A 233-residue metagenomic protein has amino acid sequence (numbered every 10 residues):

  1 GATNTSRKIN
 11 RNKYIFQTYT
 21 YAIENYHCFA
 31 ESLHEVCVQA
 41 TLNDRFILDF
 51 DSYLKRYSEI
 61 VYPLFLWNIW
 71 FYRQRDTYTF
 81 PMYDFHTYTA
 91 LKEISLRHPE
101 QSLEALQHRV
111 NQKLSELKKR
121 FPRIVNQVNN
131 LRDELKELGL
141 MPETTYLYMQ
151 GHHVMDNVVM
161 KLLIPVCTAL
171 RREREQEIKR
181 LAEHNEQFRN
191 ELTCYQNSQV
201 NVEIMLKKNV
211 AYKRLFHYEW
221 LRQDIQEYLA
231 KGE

Functional and structural regions predicted by a protein language model:
G1-E233: Acidic, divalent-metal-binding catalytic cores of TOPRIM and closely related two-metal-ion phosphodiester/pyrophosphate
